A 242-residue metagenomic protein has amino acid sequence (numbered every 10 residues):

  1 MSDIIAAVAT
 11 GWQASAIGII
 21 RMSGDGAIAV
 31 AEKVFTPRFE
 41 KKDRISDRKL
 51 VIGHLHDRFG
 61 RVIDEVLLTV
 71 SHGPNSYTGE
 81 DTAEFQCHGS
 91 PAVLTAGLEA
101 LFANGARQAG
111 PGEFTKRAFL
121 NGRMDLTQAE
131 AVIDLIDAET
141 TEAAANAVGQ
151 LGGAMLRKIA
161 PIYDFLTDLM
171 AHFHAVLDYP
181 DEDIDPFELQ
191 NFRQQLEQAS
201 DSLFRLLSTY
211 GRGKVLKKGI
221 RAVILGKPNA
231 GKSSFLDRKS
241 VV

Functional and structural regions predicted by a protein language model:
M1-A145, G149, G153: A glycine-rich (often HGG/GG-containing) alpha/beta subdomain
R21-M22, V34, H172, Y179-V242: Conserved G1/Walker A P-loop phosphate-binding module
R123-S202: Long, non-coiled-coil amphipathic alpha-helical linker/lever segments that couple catalytic cores to other domains
